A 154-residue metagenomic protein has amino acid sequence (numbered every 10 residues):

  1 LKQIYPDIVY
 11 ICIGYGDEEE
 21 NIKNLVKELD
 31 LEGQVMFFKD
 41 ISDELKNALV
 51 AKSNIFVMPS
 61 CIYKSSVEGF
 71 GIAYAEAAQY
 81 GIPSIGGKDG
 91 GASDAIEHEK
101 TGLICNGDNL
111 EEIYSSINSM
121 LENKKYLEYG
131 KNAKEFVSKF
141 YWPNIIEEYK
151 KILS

Functional and structural regions predicted by a protein language model:
D7, E112, S119, K125-K139 (+1 more regions): A short, well-ordered alpha-helix in the C-terminal region of glycosyltransferases
C12-I13, E20-L45: Nucleotide-activated donor-binding/catalytic signature segment of Leloir-type glycosyltransferases, i.e., the conserved
D40-I41, A48-S53, Y149: Short alpha-helical donor nucleotide-sugar binding micro-motif in glycosyltransferases
A51-S66, I82: Acidic donor-binding loop of glycosyltransferase active sites
C61-A75, S93-D94: Nucleotide-sugar-dependent
Y74, Q79, P83-G86, I96: Short hydrophobic beta-strand element within catalytic cores of glycosyltransferases and related nucleotide-activated
G86-E99, L103-I104: Short acidic/histidine- and often glycine-rich active-site loop of Leloir-type glycosyltransferases that engages
H98-E99, L103-L110, S119-K124: Conserved acidic donor-binding segment of nucleotide-sugar-dependent glycosyltransferases
